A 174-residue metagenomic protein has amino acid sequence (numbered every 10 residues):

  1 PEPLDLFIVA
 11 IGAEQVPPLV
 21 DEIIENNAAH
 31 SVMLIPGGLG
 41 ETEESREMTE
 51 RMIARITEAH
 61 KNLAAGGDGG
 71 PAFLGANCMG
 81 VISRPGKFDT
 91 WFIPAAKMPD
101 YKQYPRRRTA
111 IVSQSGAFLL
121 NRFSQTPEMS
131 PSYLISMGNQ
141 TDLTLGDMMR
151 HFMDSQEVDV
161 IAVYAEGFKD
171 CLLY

Functional and structural regions predicted by a protein language model:
P1-Y174: Catalytic-core regions of core metabolic enzymes, especially those transforming organic acids/acyl-group intermediates
